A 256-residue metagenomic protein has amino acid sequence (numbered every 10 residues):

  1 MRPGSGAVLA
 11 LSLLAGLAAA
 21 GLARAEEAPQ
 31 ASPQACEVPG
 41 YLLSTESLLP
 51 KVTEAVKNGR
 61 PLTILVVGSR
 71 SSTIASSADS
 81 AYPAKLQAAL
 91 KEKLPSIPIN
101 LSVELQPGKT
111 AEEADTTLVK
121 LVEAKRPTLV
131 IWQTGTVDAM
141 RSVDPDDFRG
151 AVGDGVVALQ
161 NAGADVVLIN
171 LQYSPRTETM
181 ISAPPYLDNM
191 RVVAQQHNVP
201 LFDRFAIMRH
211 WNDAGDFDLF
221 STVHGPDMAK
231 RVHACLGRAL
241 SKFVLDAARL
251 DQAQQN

Functional and structural regions predicted by a protein language model:
M1-L65, T73-A78, E92-I97, A214 (+2 more regions): N-terminal secretory targeting modules
L13, Q172-N256: Catalytic His-Asp segment of secreted/periplasmic serine-dependent ester chemistry enzymes
Q30-G150: Conserved SGNH/GDSL esterase-like catalytic core that processes O-acyl groups on lipids and polysaccharides
L94-E104, L168-L171, R204, D251-A253: Surface-exposed patches in mature extracellular/periplasmic domains of secreted proteins
G135, L171-Q172: Flexible loop residues that form catalytic and substrate-binding hotspots at small-molecule/glycan-binding clefts
P145-G153, S182-L187: Charged helix-capping and loop-helix junction motifs
N161-V166: A short helix->loop->beta-strand "cap" motif at the edges of active sites that frequently abuts
